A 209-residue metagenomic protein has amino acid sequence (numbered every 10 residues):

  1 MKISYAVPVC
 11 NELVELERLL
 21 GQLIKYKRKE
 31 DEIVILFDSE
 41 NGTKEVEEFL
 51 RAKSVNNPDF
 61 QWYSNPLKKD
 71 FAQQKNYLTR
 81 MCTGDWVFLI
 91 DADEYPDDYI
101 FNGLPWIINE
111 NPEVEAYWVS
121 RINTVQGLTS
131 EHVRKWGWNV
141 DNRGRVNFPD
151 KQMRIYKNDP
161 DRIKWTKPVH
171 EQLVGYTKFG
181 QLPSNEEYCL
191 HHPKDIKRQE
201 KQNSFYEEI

Functional and structural regions predicted by a protein language model:
I3-E15, L19, Y26, L36: A conserved hydrophobic helix/loop-capping motif in glycosyltransferases and polysaccharide synthases
E17-I24, N76, R80: Amphipathic, non-transmembrane alpha-helical secondary structure
G21-S64: Acidic donor-binding segment of Leloir-type glycosyltransferases
D38, I90-D91: Active-site acidic Asp-centered loop
S64-F71: Short, acidic/glycine-rich phosphate-metal binding loop used to engage nucleotide
F71-T79, Y95-I209: Catalytic-site signature of metal-activated, phosphate-bearing donor transferases, centered on the GT-A/GT-A-like
V87: Short aromatic/hydrophobic "clamp" motif used to bind/position activated sugar donors
